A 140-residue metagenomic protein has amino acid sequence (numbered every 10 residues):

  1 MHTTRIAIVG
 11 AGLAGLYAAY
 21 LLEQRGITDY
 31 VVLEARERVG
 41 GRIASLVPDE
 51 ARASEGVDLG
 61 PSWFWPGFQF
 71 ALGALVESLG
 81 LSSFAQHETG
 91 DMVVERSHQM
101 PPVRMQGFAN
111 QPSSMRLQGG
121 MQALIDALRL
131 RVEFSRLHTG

Functional and structural regions predicted by a protein language model:
M1-G140: FAD-dinucleotide binding site
